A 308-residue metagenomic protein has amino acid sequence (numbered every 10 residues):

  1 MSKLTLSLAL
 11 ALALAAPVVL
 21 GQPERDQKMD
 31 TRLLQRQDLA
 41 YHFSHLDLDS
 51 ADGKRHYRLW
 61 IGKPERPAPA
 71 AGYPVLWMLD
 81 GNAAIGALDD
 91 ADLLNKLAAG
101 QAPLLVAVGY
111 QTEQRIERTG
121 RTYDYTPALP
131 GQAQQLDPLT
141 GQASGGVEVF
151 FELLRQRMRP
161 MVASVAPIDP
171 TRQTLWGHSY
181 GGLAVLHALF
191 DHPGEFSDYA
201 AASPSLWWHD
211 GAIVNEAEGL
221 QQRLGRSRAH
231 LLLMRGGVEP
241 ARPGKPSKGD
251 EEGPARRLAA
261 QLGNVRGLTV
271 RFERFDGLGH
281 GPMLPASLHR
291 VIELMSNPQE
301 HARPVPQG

Functional and structural regions predicted by a protein language model:
L20-Y73: A domain-start/cap signature at the N-terminus of enzymes
A70-L153, R157-M161: Serine-hydrolase catalytic machinery in alpha/beta-hydrolase-like enzymes
Y110, A200-W208, V238: Active-site nucleophile loop of the alpha/beta-hydrolase fold
P167-H178: Alpha/beta-hydrolase fold nucleophile elbow
G177-G181, V185: Gly/Ala-rich beta-loop-alpha elbow adjacent to hydrolase catalytic centers
H187-S197: Conserved hydrolase catalytic core segment
W207-G267, R271-R274: The feature captures the conserved acid-bearing segment of alpha/beta-hydrolase catalytic domains
